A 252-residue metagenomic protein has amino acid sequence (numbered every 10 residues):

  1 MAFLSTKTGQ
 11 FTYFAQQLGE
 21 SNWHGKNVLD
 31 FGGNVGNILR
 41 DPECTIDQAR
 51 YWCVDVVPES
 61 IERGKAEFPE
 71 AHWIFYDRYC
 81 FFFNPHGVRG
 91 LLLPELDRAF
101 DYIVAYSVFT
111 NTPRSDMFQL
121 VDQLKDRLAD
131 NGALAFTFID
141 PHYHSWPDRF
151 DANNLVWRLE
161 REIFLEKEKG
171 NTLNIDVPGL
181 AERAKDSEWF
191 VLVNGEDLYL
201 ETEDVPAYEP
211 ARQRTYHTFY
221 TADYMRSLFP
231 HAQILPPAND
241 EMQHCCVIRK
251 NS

Functional and structural regions predicted by a protein language model:
M1-K26, N34-P94, A135-S252: Class I (Rossmann-like) S-adenosyl-L-methionine-dependent methyltransferase catalytic domain, capturing the SAM-binding
F31: Conserved beta-strand/loop positions that form the S-adenosyl-L-methionine
V104: A conserved beta-strand element that flanks and buttresses the S-adenosyl-L-methionine
S107-V108: Short catalytic micro-motifs in class I SAM-dependent methyltransferases
P113-R114: Helix-capping/helix-break motifs at membrane-protein junctions, especially on the cytosolic side just before or after
F118-D130: A short glycine-rich, Lys/Arg-flanked "PGG" loop and its adjoining helix->strand segment in the class I
